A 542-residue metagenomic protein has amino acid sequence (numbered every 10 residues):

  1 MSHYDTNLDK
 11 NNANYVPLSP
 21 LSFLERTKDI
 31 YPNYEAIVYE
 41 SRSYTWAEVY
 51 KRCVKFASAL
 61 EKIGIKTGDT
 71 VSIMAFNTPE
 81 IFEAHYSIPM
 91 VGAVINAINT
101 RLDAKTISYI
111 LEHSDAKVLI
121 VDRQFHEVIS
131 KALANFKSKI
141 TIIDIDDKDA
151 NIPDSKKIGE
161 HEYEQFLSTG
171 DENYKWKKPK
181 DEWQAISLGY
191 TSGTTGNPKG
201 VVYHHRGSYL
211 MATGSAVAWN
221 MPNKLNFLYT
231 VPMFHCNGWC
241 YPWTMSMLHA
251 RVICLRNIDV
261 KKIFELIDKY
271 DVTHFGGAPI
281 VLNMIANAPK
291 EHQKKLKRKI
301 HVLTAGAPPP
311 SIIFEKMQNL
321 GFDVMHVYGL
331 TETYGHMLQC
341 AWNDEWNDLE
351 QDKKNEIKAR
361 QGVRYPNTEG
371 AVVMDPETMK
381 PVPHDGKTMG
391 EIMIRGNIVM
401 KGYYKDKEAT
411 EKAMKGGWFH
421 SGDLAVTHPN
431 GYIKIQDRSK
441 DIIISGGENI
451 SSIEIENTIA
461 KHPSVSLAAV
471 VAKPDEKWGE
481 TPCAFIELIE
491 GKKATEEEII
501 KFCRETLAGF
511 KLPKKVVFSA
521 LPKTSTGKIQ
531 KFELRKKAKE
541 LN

Functional and structural regions predicted by a protein language model:
L21, N33-T78, F82-Y86, D103-S108 (+1 more regions): Conserved AMP-binding/adenylate-forming core of the ANL superfamily
P32, I143-D144, S155, G159-Y190 (+2 more regions): Conserved pre-ATP/AMP-binding loop-to-beta segment of ANL
T45-E48, I186-L210: Conserved AMP-binding A3 loop
K62-I63, M90-S168, E490-K492: Structural core segment of the AMP-binding/adenylate-forming
L102, L119-R123, F275, G396 (+6 more regions): AMP-binding/adenylate-forming catalytic core of the ANL superfamily
E164, M247, K269-G277, A286-E356 (+2 more regions): Gly/Ser/Thr-rich phosphate-binding loop
Y209-N226, F234-H274, A288-P289: Conserved AMP-binding/adenylation subdomain of ANL enzymes
R364, G370-M393, P429-N430, K492-E496 (+1 more regions): Conserved beta-loop-beta connector loops within the AMP-binding
